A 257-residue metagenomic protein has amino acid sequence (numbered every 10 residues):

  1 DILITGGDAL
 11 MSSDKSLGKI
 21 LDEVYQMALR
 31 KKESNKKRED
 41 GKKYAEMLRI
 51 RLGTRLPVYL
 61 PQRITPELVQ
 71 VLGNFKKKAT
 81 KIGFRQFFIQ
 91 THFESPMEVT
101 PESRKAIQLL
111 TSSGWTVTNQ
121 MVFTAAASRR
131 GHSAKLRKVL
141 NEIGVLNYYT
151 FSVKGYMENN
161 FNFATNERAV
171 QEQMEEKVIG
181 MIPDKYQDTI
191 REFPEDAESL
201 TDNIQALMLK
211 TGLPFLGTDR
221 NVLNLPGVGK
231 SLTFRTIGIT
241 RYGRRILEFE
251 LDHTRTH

Functional and structural regions predicted by a protein language model:
G7-I182: Conserved AdoMet/S-adenosylmethionine-binding subsite of the radical SAM
A134-H257: Auxiliary Fe-S-binding modules of radical SAM enzymes
